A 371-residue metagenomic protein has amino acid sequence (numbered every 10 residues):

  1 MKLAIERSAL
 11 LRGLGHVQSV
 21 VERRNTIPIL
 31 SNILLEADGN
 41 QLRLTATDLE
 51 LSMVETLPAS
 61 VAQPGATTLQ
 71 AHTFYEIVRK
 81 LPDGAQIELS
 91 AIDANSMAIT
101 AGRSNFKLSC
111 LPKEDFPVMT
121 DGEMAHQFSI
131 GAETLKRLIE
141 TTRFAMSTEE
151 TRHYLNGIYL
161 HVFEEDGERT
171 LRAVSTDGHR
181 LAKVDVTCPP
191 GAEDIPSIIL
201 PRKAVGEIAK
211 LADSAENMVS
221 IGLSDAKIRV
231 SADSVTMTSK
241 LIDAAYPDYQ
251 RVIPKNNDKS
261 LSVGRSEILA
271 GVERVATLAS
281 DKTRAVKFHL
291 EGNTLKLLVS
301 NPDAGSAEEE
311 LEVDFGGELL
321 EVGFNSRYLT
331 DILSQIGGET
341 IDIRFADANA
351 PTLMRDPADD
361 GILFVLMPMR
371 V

Functional and structural regions predicted by a protein language model:
M1-V371: Structural preference for solvent-exposed beta-strand-turn elements and adjacent flexible terminal/loop segments within
